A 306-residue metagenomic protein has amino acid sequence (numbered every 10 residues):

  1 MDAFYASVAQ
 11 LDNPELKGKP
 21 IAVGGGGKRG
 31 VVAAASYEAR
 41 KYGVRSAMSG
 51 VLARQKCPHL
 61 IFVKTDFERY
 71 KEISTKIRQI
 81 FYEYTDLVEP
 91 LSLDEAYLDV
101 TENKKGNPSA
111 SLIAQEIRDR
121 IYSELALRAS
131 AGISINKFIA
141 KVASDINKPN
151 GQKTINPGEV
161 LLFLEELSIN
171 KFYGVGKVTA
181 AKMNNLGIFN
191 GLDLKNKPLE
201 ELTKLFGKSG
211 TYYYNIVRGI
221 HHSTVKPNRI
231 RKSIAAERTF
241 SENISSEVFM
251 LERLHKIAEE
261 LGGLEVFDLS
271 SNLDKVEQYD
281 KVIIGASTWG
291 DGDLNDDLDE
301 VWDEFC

Functional and structural regions predicted by a protein language model:
M1-L93, Y97, K104: Residues that scaffold, gate, or flank divalent-cation-dependent active/transport sites
V8-Q10, A33-S36, I139-N147, N185 (+1 more regions): Short acidic, glycine/serine/threonine-rich loops at helix termini
L91-E95, S134-K137, S270: Short Gly/Ser/Thr- and Asp/Glu-enriched loop/turn motifs at secondary-structure junctions
K105, I146-K153, I188-G191, G210-Y212: A short alpha->loop->secondary-structure connector
P108-N170: Long, highly charged, low-complexity intrinsically disordered interaction regions that mediate electrostatic DNA/RNA
K171, T179-L261, S270, Q278: DNA-contacting surface of Y-family translesion DNA polymerases
E259-F305: N-terminal beta1-alpha1-beta2 submodule of the flavodoxin-like/Rossmannoid cofactor-binding fold
